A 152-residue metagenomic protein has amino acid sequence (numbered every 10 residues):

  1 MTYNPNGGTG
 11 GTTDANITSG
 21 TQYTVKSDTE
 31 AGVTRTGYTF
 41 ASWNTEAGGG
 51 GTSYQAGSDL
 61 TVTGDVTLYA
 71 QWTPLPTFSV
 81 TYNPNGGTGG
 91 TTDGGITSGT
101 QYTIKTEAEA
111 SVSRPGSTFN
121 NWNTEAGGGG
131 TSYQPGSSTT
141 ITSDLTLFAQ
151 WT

Functional and structural regions predicted by a protein language model:
M1-T152: Secondary-structure capping and domain/repeat boundary segments
